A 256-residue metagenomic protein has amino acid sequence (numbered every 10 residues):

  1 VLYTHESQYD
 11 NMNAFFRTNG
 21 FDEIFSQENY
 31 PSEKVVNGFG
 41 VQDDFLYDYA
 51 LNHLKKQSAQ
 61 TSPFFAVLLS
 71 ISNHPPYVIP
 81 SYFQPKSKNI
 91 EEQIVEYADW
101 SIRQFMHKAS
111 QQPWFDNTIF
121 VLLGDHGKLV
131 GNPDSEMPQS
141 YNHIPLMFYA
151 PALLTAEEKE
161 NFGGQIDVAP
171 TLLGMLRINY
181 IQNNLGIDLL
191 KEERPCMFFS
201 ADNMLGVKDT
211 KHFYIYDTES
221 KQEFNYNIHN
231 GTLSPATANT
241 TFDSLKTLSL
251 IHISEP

Functional and structural regions predicted by a protein language model:
V1, A59-A66, W114-T118, T210-H212: Loop/turn elements at helix/coil->beta-strand transitions in domains of secreted/extracellular proteins
V1-F64, S70-Q84, Q93: Active-site-proximal alpha/beta segments of enzymes that process anionic O-linked groups
N37-G38, L154-G163: Active-site rim elements
D48-L51, K55, S81-T118: A long, amphipathic alpha-helix that forms part of the scaffold/cap immediately adjacent to metal-dependent active
Y97-P138, M147, A169-N179: Metal-dependent active-site segment of extracytoplasmic phospho-/sulfohydrolases and closely related
E160-R194: Non-catalytic, well-ordered alpha-helical segments in soluble enzyme domains
N203-T247: C-terminal, low-complexity/hydrophilic appendages and adjacent surface loops of extracellular/periplasmic anionic
I251-P256: Residue-level detector of conserved catalytic or cofactor/ligand-binding positions in enzyme active sites
